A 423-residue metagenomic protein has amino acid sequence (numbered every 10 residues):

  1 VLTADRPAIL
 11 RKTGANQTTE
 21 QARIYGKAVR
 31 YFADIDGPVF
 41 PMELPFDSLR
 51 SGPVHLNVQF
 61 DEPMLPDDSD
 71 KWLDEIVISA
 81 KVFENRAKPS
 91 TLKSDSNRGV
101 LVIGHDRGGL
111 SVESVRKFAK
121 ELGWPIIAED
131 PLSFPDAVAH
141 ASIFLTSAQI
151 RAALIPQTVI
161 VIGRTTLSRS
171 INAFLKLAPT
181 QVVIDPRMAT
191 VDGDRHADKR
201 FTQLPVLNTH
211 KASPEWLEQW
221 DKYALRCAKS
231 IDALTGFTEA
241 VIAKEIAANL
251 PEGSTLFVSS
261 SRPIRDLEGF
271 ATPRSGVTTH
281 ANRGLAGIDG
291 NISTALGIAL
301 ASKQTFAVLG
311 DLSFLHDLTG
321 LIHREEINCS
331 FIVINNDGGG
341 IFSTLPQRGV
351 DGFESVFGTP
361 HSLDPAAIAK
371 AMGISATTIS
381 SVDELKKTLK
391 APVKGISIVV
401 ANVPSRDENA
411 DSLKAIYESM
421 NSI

Functional and structural regions predicted by a protein language model:
V1-L2, K27-D74, R151-T180, P360-I423: Structural signature of the thiamine diphosphate
L2-A28, A271-I423: Thiamine diphosphate
A4-E43, A128-A224, R324, L345-P346: Glycine-rich, acidic loop regions that bind phosphate or pyrophosphate groups
I35-P38, N57-F60, V102-G108, E129-P131 (+5 more regions): Structural motif
P45-R50, P89-G99, F118, E245-E252 (+2 more regions): Glycine-rich phosphate/diphosphate-binding loops that line cofactor/substrate pockets in enzymes
K93-G109, L217-F237: Active-site donor-nucleotide binding/catalytic segment of nucleotide-sugar enzymes
I103-P186, T190, P273-Q304, L315-T319 (+1 more regions): Glycine-rich, anion-gripping cofactor-binding loops and their flanking helix/strand elements in enzyme active sites
D221-S302, N421: Active-site diphosphate/adenylate-binding microenvironment
